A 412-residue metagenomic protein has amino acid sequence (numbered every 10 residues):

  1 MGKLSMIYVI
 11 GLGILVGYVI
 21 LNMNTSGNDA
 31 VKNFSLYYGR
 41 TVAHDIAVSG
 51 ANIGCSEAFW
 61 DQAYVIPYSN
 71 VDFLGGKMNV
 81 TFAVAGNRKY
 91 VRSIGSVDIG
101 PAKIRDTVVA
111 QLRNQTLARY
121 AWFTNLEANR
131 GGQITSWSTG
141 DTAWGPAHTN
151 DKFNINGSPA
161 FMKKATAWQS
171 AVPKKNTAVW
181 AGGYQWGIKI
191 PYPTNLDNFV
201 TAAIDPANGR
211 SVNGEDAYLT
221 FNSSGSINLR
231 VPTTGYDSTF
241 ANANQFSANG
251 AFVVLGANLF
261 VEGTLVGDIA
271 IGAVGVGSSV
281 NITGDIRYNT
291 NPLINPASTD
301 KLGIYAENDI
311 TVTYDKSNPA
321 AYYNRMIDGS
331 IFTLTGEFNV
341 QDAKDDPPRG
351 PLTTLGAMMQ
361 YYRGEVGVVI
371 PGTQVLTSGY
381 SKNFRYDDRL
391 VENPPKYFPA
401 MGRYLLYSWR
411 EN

Functional and structural regions predicted by a protein language model:
K3-D151, A160-F161, E411-N412: Beta-strand/loop motifs with alternating small/hydrophobic and polar/acidic residues, enriched in the first structured
G76, D141, S158-A160, T177-V179 (+9 more regions): Small-residue (G/S/T/A) turn/hinge positions that recur once per unit in extracellular repeat modules
V91-D205, F246-S247, F252-V253, L265 (+3 more regions): Short, ordered "entry" segments at domain starts
T166-G182, S279-Y314: Long amphipathic alpha-helical scaffold regions
F221-T290, S298: Beta-propeller domains
F246, P296-K301, A320-D328: Surface-exposed loop/turn motifs in large extracellular/passenger domains
D315-P319: C-terminal soluble interaction/assembly domains
Q341, G350-N412: Long, low-hydrophobicity, solvent-exposed regions enriched in small/turn-prone and acidic residues
